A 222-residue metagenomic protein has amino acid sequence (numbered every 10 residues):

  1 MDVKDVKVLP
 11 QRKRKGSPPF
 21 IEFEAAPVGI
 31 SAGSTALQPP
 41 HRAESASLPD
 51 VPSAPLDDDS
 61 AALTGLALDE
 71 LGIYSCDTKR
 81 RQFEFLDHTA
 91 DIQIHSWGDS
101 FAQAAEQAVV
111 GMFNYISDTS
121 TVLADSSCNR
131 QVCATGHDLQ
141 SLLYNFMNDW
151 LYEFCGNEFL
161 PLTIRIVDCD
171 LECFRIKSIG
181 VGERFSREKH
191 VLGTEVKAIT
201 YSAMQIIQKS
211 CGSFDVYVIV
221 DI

Functional and structural regions predicted by a protein language model:
M1-I222: Intrinsically disordered, low-complexity regions
